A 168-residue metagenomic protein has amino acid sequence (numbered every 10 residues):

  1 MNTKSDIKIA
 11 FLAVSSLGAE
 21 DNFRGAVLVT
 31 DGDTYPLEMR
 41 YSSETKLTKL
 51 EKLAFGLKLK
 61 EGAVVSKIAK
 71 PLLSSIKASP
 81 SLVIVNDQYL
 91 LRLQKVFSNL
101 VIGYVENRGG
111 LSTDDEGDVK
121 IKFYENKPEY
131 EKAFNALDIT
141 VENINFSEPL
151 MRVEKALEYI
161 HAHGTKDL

Functional and structural regions predicted by a protein language model:
M1-S42: N-terminal, charge-rich interaction modules
K8-F11, S81-V83, L100-I102: Structural motif
L12-S16, N86-Q88, V105-E106: Fold-independent oxyanion-binding glycine-rich loops and adjacent beta-strand/coil segments at enzyme active sites
D21-R24, A63, K67, S79 (+3 more regions): Conserved active-site and cofactor/substrate-binding residues in soluble primary-metabolism enzymes
P36-S66: Conserved short S/T/G-enriched processing/targeting/catalytic segments and their helical context
T48-L57, Q94-N126: Long, charge-dense
A54-V96: Short HxH-centered metal-ligating active-site micro-motif
R108-L168: C-terminal folded domains that constitute the principal catalytic or ligand-binding module of multi-domain proteins
